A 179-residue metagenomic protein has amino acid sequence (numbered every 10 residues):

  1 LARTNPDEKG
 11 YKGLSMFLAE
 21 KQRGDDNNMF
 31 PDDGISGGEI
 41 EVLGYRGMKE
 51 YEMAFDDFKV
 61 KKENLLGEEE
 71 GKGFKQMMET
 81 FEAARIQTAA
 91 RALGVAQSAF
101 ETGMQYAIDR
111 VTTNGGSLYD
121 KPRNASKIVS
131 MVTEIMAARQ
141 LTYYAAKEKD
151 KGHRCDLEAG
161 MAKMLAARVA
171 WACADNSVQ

Functional and structural regions predicted by a protein language model:
L1-E101, Q105: FAD-binding core of flavoproteins
E52-D57, E68-K72, E79-Q179: Alpha-helical interface subdomain recognition
